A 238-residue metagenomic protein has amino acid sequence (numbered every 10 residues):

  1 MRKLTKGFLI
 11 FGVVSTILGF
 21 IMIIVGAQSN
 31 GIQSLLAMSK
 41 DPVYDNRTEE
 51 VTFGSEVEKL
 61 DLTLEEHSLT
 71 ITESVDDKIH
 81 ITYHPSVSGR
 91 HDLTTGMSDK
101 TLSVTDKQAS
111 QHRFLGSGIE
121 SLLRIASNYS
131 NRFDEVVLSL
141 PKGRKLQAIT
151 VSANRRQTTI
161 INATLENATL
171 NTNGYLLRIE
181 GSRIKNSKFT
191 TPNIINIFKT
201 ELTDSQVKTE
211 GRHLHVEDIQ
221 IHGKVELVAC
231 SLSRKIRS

Functional and structural regions predicted by a protein language model:
R2-K59, S68-R155, T159-T172, R178-T191 (+3 more regions): Acidic (Asp/Glu) and glycine-rich low-complexity loops/linkers that are typically intrinsically disordered
I219-I221, C230: Histidine- and/or cysteine-centered catalytic micro-motif in compact active-site loops
V228, L232, I236-R237: Cationic, amphipathic, low-complexity alpha-helical segments enriched in hydrophobics plus arginine/proline
